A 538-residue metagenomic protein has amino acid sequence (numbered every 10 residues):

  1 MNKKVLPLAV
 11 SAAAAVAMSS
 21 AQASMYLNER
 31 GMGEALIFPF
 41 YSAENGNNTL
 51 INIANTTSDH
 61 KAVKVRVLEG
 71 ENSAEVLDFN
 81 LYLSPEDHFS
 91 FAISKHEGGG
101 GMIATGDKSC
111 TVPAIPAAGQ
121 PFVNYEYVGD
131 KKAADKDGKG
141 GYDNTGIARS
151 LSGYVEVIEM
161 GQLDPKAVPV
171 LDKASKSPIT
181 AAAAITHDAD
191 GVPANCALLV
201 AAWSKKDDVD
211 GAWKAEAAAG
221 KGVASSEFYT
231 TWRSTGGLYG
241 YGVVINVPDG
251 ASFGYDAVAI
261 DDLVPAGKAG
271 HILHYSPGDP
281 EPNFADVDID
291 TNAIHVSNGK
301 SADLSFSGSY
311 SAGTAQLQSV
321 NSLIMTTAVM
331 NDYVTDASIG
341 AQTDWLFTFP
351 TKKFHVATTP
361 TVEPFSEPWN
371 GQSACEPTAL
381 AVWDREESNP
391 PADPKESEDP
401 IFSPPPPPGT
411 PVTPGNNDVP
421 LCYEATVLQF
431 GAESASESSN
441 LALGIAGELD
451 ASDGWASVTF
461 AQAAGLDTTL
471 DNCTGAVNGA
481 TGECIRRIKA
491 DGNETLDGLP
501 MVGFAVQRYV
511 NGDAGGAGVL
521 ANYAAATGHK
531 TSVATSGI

Functional and structural regions predicted by a protein language model:
M1-Q22: Gram-negative bacterial Sec-dependent N-terminal signal peptides
S24-A54: A structural motif detector for short, solvent-exposed N-terminal "entry" segments of globular domains
M25, D78-L81: Beta-strand-rich interaction surfaces with strong enrichment in secreted/lumenal proteins
E34-Y41, L77, G140-D143: Short, recurring structural edge motifs at helix starts
I53-D59, E69: Asparagine-centered strand-capping/turn motif at beta-strand->loop junctions
K64-F79: Short beta-strand and strand-turn-strand segments in soluble, beta-rich domains
L81, S90-A92, G99-I538: Long, compositionally biased low-complexity segments
